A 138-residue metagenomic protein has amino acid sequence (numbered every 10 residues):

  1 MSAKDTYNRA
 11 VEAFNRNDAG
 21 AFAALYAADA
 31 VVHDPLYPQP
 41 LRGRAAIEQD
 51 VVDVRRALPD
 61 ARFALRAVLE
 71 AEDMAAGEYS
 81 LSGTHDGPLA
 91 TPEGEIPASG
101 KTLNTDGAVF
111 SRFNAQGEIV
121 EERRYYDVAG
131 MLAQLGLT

Functional and structural regions predicted by a protein language model:
M1-D5, R9, D18, E48 (+2 more regions): A beta-strand edge to alpha-helix "cap/lid" segment located at domain peripheries
N17-H33: Short, well-ordered alpha-helical segments enriched in acidic and aromatic residues
V31-R42, D53-A57: A short gly/proline-enriched turn/hairpin at secondary-structure junctions
